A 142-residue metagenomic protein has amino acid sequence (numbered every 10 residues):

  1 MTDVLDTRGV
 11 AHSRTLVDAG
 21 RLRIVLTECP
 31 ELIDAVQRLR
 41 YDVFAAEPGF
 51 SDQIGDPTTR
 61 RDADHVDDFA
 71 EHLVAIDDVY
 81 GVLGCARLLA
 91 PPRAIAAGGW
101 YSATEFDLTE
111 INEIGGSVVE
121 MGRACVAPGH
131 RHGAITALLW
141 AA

Functional and structural regions predicted by a protein language model:
M1-D6: Eukaryotic low-complexity, non-globular regulatory regions
H12-L83: Short amphipathic alpha-helix that is part of the acyltransferase structural core
L22, A86, V119: A broad, low-specificity signal marking well-ordered, structured residues that form hydrophobic/aromatic
R38-V43, G49-D52, R60, L89 (+2 more regions): Generic preference for flexible, low-structure residues
L73, A86, A124: Conserved GNAT-family N-acetyltransferase fold
C85-P91: Active-site ExK catalytic segment of metal-dependent nucleases
P91-A142: Acyl-donor binding region in acyl/amide transferases
